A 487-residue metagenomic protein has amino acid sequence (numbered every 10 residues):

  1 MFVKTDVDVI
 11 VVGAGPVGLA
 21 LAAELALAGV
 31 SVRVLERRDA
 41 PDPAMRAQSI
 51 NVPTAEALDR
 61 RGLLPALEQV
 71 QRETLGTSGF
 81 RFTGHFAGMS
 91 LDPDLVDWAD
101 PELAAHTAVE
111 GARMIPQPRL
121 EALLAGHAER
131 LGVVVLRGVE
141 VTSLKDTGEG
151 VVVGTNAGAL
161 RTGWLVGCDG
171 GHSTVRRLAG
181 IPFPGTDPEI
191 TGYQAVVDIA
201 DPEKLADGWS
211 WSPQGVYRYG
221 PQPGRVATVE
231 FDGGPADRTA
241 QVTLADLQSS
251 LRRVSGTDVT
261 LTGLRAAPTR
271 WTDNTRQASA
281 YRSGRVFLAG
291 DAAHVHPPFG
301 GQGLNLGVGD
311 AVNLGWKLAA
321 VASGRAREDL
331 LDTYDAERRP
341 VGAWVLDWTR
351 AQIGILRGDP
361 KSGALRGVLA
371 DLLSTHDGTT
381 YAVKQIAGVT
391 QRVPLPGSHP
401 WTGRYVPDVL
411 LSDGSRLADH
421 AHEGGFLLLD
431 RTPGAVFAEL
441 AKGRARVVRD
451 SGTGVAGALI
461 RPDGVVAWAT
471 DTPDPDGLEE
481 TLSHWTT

Functional and structural regions predicted by a protein language model:
F2-D8, V12, L27-A28, R37 (+6 more regions): Helical substrate-recognition/capping region of FAD-dependent monooxygenase/halogenase enzymes
T5-V7, N156-W164: Core beta-strand elements of the Rossmann-like FAD/NAD(P) dinucleotide-binding domain in flavoenzyme oxidoreductases
G18-L19: N-terminal Rossmann-fold NAD(P) dinucleotide-binding loop
A26-R46: Glycine-rich FAD pyrophosphate-binding loop
R46, N51-L123, H127: Active-site-adjacent segment of FAD-dependent monooxygenases/related oxidoreductases
G126, W164, C168-D273: Conserved FAD-binding catalytic core of PHBH/FMO-like flavoproteins
R137-V151: A conserved short coil-to-beta-strand element within the FAD-binding core of flavoproteins
T272-L288, A292-H294, G403-E423: FAD-binding beta-loop-beta segment adjacent to the flavin cofactor pocket
